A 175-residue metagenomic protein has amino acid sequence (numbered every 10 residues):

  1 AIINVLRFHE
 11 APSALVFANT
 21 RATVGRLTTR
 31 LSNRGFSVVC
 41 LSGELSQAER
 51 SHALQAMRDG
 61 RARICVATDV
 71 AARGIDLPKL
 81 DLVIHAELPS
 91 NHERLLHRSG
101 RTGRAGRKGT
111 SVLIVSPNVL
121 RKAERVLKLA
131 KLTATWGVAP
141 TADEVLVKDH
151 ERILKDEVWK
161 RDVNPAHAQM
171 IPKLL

Functional and structural regions predicted by a protein language model:
A1-L174: Conserved helicase RecA-like core
